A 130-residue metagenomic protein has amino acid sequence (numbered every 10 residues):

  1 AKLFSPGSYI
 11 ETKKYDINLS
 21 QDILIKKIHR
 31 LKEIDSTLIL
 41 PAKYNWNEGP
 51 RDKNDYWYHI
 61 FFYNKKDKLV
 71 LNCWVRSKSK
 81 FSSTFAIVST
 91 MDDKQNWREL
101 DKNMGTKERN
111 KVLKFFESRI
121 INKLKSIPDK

Functional and structural regions predicted by a protein language model:
A1-I39: Terminal, regulation- and interaction-focused segments at domain boundaries
P6, I10, Y44, D55-W57 (+3 more regions): Generic, low-specificity signal for short hydrophobic/alpha-helical stretches with a mild N-terminal bias, encompassing
Y9, K14-Y15, Y58-Y63, I120: A general structural signal for short secondary-structure boundary/capping elements
Q21-I23, K66-K68, S79, M91-D93: Residues that cap or initiate secondary-structure elements
L31-F85: Mature extracytoplasmic domains of secretory-pathway proteins
T37-A42, T84-I87, W97-R98, R109-L113: Glycine-rich loops and low-complexity Gly/Arg-rich segments that provide flexible linkers or classic glycine-based
C73-N103: Intrinsically disordered, low-complexity regulatory segments enriched in Ser/Thr/Pro and charged residues
K94-K130: C-terminal partner/receptor-binding element of secreted or periplasmic proteins
